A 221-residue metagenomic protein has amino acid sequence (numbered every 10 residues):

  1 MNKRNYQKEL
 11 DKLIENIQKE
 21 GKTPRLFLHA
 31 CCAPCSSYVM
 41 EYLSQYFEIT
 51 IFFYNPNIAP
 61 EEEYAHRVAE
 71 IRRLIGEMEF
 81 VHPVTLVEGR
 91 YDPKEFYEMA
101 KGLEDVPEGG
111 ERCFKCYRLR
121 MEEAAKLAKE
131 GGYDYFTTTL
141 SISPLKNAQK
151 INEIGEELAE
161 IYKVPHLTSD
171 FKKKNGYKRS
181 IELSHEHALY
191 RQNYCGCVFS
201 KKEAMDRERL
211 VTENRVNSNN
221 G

Functional and structural regions predicted by a protein language model:
M1-Y38, L43-G221: Nucleotide-activated chemistry modules centered on ATP-dependent adenylation/adenylyltransferase
